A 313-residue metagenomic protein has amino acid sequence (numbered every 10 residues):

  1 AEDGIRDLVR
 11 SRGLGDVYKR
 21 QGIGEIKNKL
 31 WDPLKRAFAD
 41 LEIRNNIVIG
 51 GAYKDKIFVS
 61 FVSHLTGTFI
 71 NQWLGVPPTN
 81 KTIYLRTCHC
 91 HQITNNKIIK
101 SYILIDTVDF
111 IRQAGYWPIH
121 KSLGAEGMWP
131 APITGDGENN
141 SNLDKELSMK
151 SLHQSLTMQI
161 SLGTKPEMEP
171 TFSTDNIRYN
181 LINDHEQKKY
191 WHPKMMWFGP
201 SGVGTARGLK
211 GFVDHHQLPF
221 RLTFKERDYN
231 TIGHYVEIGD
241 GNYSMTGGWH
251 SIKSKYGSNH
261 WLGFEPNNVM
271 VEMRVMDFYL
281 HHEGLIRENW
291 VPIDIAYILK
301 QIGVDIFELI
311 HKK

Functional and structural regions predicted by a protein language model:
A1, P118-L181: Short, low-complexity N-terminal intrinsically disordered segments enriched in polar/charged residues
A1-Y18: Single conserved hydrophobic/aromatic residue that forms the stacking wall/gate of nucleotide- or nucleobase-binding
R6, K29, V62, H91 (+9 more regions): A structural feature that tracks compact, well-ordered secondary-structure segments with a strong bias toward
P33-V48, P219-H234: A short, amphipathic edge element
V48-L147, R221, H234-K313: A beta-strand edge to alpha-helix "cap/lid" segment located at domain peripheries
S201, R207-K210, H215, F224-I232 (+1 more regions): Long, positively charged binding patches that form subdomain-scale interaction surfaces for polyanionic ligands
